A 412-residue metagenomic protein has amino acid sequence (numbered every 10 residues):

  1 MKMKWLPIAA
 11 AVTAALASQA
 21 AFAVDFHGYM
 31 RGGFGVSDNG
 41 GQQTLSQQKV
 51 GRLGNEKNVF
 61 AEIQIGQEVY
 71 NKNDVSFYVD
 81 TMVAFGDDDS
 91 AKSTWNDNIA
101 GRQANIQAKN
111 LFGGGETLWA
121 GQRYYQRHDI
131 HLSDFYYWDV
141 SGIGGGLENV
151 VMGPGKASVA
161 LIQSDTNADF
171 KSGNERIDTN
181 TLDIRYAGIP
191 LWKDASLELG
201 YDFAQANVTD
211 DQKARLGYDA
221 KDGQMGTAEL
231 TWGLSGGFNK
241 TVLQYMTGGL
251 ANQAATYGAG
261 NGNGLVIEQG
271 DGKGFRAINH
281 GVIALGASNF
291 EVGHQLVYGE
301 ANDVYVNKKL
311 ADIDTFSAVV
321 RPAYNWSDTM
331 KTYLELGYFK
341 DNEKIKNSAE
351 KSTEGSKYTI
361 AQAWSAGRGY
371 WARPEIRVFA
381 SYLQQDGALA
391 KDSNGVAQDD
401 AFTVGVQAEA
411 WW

Functional and structural regions predicted by a protein language model:
K2-G121, V150, P322-W326, M330-L334 (+3 more regions): Beta-barrel outer-membrane channel/assembly domains of diderm bacteria
F22, K57, N98-A100, D139 (+6 more regions): Residue-level preference for beta-strand/loop junctions
A23-D25, K72-S76, G113-G115, M152-K156 (+5 more regions): Strand-connecting loop/turn motifs
G28-V36, V79-F85, L118-Y124, V159-Q163 (+8 more regions): Transmembrane beta-barrel strands of outer-membrane/channel proteins
R31-G54, S90-R102, F112-Y218, N261-G262 (+1 more regions): Surface-exposed coil loops of outer-membrane beta-barrel proteins
F34-Q42, N71, F85-A91, Q126-I130 (+10 more regions): Gram-negative outer-membrane beta-barrel proteins
I63-I65, A104-I106, G145, L182-Y186 (+5 more regions): Membrane-embedded beta-strands of outer-membrane beta-barrel proteins, especially the hydrophobic/small aromatic
L191-N207, R215-K346, S352-Y358, W364 (+1 more regions): Detector for outer-membrane/organellar transmembrane beta-barrel domains, recognizing the amphipathic beta-strand
